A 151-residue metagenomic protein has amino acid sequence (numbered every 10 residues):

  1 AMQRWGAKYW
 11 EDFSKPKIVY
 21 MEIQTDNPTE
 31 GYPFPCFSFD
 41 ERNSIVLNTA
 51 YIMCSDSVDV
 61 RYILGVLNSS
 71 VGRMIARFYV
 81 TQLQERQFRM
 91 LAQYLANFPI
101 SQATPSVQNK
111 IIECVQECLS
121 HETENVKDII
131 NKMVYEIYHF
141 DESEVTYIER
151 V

Functional and structural regions predicted by a protein language model:
A1-N109, E136: Polybasic, glycine- and aromatic-enriched phosphate-binding surface used to engage nucleic acids
S101-V151: Non-catalytic DNA-recognition/assembly elements of restriction-modification systems
